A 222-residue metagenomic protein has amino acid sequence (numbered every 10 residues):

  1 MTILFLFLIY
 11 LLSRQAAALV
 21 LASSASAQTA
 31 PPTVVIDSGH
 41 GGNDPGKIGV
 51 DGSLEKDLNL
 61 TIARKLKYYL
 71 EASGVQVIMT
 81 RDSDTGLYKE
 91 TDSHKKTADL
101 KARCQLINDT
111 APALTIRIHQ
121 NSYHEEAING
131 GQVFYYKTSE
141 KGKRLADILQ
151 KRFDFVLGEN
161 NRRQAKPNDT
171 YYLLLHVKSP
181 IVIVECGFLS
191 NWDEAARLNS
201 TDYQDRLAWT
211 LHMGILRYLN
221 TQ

Functional and structural regions predicted by a protein language model:
M1-R14: Hydrophobic membrane-insertion alpha-helices, especially the h-region of bacterial N-terminal signal peptides
A17-A18, K96-A98, R163-N168: Short gly/ser/thr-rich secondary-structure transition/capping motifs
L19-V34, H40-L145: Catalytic-core regions of hydrolytic enzymes
D37-S38, C186: Hydrophobic/aromatic residues positioned on beta-strands within the core alpha/beta folds
N59, G142, A146, S200 (+1 more regions): Short, charged, low-complexity patches
T110, H124, R162-Q222: Active-site-adjacent mobile loop/cap segments within catalytic or ligand-binding domains
G142-P167: Active-site-adjacent substrate-binding region of metalloamidase/peptidase-like peptide-processing proteins
